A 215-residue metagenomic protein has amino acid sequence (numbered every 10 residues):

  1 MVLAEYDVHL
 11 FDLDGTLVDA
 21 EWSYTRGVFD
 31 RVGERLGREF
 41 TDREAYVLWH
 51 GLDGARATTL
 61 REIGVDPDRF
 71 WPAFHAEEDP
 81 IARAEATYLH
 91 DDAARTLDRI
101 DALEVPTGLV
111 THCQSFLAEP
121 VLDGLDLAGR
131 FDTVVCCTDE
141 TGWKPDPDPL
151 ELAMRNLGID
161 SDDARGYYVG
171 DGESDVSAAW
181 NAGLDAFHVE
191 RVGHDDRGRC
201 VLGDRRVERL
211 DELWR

Functional and structural regions predicted by a protein language model:
M1-Y6, S115, E119-R215: Asp-based, Mg2+/Mn2+-dependent phosphohydrolase catalytic module
V2-R95, D101: N-terminal helical cap/lid subdomain that shapes the substrate entry/recognition surface in HAD-like hydrolases
L10-D12, V110, V169: Generic enzyme active-site microenvironment
L17, T107, Y168: Conserved SAM-binding loop
R38, V65, V105, I159 (+1 more regions): Short glycine/serine/threonine/alanine-rich loop segments
A84-E85, T96-D123: Substrate-recognition element of Asp-dependent hydrolases with the DxDx(T/V) motif
A94-A102, V176-N181: Surface-exposed amphipathic alpha-helices with a cationic face
